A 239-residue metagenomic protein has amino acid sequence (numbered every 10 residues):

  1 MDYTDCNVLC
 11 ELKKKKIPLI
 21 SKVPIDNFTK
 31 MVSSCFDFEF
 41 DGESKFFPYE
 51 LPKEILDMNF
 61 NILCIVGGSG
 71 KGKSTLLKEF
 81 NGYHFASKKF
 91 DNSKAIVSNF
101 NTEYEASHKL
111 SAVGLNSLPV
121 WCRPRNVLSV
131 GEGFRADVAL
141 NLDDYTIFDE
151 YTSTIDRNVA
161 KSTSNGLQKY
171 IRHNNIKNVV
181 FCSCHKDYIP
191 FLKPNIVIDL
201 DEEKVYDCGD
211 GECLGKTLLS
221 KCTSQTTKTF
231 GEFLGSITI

Functional and structural regions predicted by a protein language model:
M1-D57: Pre-NBD coupling/linker segments of ABC/ABC-like ATPases
I55-L115, H185-F191: ABC ATPase nucleotide-binding domain signature region
C122-G131: Conserved ABC ATPase signature
V130-F148: GG-anchored amphipathic helix commonly corresponding to the ABC/SMC/Rad50 NBD signature/C-loop
I147-D156: Walker B catalytic motif
R157-N174: Helical segment within the ABC ATPase nucleotide-binding domain
C184-H185, P190-D210: H-loop (His-switch) and adjacent beta-strand-loop-beta switch element of ABC-type ATPase nucleotide-binding domains
D207-I239: Non-catalytic substrate-recognition and accessory regions of acyl/acetyltransferase enzymes
